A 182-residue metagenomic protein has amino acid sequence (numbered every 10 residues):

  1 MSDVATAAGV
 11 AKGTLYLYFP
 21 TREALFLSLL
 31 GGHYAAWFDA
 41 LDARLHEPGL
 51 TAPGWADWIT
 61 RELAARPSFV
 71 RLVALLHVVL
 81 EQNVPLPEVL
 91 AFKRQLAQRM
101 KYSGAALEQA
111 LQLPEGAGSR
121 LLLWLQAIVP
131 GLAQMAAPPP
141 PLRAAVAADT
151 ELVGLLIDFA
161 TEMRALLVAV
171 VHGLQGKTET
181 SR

Functional and structural regions predicted by a protein language model:
M1-A24, S28: Helix-turn-helix
S28, A36, D42-F69, L121-L125: Hydrophobic alpha-helical connector segments
P53-Q82, A133-P139: Helical hydrophobic small-molecule/effector-binding pocket
T60-R61, P87-A91, L156, H172: Intrinsic, short, N-terminal disordered tails of RNA polymerase sigma-factor systems
S68-Y102, G154: Short secondary-structure transition hinges
K101-Q109, L113, G131-R182: C-terminal peripheral helix-coil segments that are non-catalytic and often amphipathic
Q109-Q126: All-alpha amphipathic helical-bundle segments outside canonical DNA-binding/catalytic cores that form hydrophobic
